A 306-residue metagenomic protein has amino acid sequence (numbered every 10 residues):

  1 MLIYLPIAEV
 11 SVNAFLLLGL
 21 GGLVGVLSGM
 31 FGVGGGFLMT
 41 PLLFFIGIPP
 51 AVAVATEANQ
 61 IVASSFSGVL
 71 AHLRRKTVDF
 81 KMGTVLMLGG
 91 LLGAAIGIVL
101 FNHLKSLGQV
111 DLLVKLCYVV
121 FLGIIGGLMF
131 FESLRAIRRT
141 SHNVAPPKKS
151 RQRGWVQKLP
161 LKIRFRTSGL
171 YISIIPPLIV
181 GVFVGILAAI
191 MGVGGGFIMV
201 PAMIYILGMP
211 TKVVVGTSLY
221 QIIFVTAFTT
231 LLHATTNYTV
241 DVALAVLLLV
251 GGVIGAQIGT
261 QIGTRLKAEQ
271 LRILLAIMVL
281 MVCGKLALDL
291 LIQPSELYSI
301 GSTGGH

Functional and structural regions predicted by a protein language model:
M1-L20, R74-V180, Y205, T235-H306: Juxtamembrane transmembrane-helix boundary motif
N13, P49-A63, L116, G185-A189 (+3 more regions): Structural signature of hydrophobic alpha-helical transmembrane segments
G21, G25-V33, F37, S64-V69 (+7 more regions): Transmembrane alpha-helical segments of multi-pass membrane transport proteins and ion-pumping complexes
L23-V24, F31, F37, L122 (+3 more regions): Hydrophobic residues within membrane-embedded alpha-helical segments of Major Facilitator Superfamily
G36-G83: Juxtamembrane transmembrane-helix termini in multi-pass membrane transport proteins
M39-V52, A188, I198-V213, L232: Interfacial segments of multi-pass membrane proteins
T40, N59, A63, G97 (+5 more regions): Alpha-helical transmembrane segments of polytopic integral membrane proteins, especially the permease/helical cores
K212-G216, I223: Helical hairpin unit composed of two closely spaced alpha helices linked by a short loop
